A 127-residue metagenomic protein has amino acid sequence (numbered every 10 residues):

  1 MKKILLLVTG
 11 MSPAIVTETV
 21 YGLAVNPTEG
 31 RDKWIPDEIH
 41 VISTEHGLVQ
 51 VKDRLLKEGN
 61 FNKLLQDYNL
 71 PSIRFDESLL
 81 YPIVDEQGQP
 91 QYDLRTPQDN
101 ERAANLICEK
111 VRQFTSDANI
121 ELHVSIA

Functional and structural regions predicted by a protein language model:
M1-E121: Long, low-complexity, Lys/Arg-enriched
E121-A127: Conserved catalytic-core segments centered on acid/base and nucleophilic motifs
